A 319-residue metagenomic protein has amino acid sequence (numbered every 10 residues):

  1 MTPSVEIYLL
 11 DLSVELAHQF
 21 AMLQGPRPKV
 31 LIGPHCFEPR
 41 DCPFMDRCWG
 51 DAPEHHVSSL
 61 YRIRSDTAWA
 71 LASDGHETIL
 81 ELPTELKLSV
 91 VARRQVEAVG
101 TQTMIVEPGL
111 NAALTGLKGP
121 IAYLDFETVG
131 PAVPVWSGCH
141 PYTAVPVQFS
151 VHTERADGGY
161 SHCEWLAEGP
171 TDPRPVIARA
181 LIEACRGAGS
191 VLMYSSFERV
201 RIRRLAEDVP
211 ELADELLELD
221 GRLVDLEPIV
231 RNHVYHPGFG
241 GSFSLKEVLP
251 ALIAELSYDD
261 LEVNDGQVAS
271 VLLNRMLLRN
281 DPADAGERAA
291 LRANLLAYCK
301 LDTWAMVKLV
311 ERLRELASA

Functional and structural regions predicted by a protein language model:
M1-A319: DEDD superfamily 3′-5′ metal-dependent exonuclease/proofreading module
